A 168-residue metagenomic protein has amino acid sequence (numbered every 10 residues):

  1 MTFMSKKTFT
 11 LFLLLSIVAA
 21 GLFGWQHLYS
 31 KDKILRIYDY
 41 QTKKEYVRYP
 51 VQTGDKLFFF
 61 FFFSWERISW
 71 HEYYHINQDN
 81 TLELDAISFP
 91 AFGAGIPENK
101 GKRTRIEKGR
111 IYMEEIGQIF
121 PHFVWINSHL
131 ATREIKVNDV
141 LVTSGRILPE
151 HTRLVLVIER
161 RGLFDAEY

Functional and structural regions predicted by a protein language model:
M1-T8: Positively charged n-region of N-terminal signal peptides that target proteins for export
T2, S30, Q78-D79: Secondary-structure boundary elements
F9-T10, L141: Short, charged/polar, low-complexity loop and linker segments that flank or interrupt alpha-helical bundles
T10-Q26: Hydrophobic membrane-insertion alpha-helices, especially the h-region of bacterial N-terminal signal peptides
F23-I37: Aromatic-capped interface at the extracytoplasmic side of an N-terminal signal-anchor transmembrane helix
R36-S88: N-terminal secretory signal peptides
L82-L84, F92-Y168: Mature, soluble, non-transmembrane domains
